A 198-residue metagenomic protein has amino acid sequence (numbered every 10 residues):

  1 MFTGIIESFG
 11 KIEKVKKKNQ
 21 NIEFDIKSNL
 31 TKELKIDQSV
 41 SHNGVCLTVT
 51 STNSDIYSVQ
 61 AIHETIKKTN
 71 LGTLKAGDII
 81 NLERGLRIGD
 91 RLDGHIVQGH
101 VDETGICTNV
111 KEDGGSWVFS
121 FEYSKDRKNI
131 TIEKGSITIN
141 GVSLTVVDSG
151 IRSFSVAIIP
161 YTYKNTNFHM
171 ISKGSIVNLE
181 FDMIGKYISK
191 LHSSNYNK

Functional and structural regions predicted by a protein language model:
M1-K198: Conserved loop->alpha-helix
